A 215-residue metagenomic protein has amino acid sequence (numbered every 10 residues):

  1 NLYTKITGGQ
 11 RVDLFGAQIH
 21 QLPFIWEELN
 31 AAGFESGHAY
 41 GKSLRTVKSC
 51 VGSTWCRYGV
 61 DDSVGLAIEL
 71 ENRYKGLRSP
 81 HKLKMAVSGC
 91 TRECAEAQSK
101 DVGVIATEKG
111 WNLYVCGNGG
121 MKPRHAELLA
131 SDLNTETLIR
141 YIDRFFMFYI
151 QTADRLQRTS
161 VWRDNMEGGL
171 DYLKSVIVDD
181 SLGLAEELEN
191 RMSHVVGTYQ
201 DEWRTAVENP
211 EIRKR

Functional and structural regions predicted by a protein language model:
N1-E108, T205-R215: Small-residue-enriched alpha-helical segments and adjacent helix-cap loops that form tight helix-helix packing
N1-L2, N30-F34, K75-S79, D143-R155 (+2 more regions): Generic secondary-structure signature for well-ordered alpha-helical cores
L2-G8, A39-G41, P80-L83, Q151-N165 (+1 more regions): Flexible, glycine/charged-enriched surface loops at secondary-structure junctions
G16, H20-Q21, I25-E28, D164-S193: Terminal amphipathic helices with adjacent charged low-complexity linkers/tails
F24, E69, R140, R144-F148 (+1 more regions): Alpha-helical scaffold segments in soluble metabolic enzymes
T46-V47, A86-R92, S160-L170, S193-H194: A glycine-rich phosphate-binding loop feature that marks nucleotide/adenosyl-phosphate handling sites
K84, G89, E93, Q98-R158: Mobile "lid/hinge" segments at catalytic clefts and subdomain interfaces of large enzymes
L188-R215: Intrinsic disorder at enzyme termini
